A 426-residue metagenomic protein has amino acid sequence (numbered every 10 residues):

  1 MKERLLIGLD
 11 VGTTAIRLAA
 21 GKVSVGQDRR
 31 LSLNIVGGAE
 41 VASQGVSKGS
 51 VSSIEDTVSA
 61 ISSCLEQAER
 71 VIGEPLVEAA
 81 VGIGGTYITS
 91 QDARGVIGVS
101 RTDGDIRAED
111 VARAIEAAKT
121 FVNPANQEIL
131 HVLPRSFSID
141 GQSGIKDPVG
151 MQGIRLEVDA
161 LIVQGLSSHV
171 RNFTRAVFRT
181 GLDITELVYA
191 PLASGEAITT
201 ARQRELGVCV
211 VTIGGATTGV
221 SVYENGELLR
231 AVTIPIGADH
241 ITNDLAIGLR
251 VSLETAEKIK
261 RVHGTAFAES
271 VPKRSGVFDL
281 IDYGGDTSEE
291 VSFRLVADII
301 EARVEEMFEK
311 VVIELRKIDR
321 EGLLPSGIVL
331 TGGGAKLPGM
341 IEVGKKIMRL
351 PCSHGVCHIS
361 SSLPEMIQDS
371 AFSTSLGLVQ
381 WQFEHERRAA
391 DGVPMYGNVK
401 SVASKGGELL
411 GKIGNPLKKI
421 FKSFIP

Functional and structural regions predicted by a protein language model:
M1-A15, A19-V210, E227-L229, A238 (+5 more regions): Nucleotide/phosphate-binding catalytic cleft detector across ATP-hydrolyzing and phosphate-transferring enzymes
D10, T212, E306-E309, I313 (+1 more regions): Extended, folded domain segments that form the structural surfaces/walls around functional sites
G84, G165, G264-A268, L323-I347: Glycine-rich phosphate-binding loops at beta-strand->alpha-helix junctions
R107-A112, I347-S375: Conserved phosphate-binding/catalytic loops in two-lobed NTP-binding clefts
I129, G207-I213, S370-E386: A polyampholytic, Gly/Pro-enriched intrinsically disordered region
L206-G248: Glycine-rich phosphate-binding loop of actin/hexokinase-like ATP-binding domains
I247, V251, K346, L350-H354 (+1 more regions): Short, well-ordered loop/turn and helix-capping segments at boundaries between secondary-structure elements and domains
V311, L330, L378: Hydrophobic, well-ordered secondary-structure elements that form the walls of internal hydrophobic environments
